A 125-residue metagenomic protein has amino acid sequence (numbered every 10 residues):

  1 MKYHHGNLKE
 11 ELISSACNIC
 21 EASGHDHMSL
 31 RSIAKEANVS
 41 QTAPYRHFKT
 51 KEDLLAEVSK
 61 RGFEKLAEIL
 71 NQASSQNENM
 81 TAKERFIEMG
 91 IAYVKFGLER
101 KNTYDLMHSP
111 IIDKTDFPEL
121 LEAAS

Functional and structural regions predicted by a protein language model:
M1-N7, S74: N-terminal intrinsically disordered/low-complexity leader segments
E11, S15, A22-D53, E57: Helix-turn-helix
L12-C20, G62, Y93: Short hydrophobic clusters on alpha-helical segments that form packing/core surfaces in small helical domains
E36, M89-A92, L106-P110: Short acidic/histidine-centered micro-motifs embedded in hydrophobic/aromatic stretches that mark compact functional
E57, N71-N102: Hydrophobic alpha-helical connector segments
K60-A67: Short, basic, alpha-helical segments at the C-terminal edge of helix-turn-helix-like DNA-binding modules
N71, K114-S125: Amphipathic alpha-helical packing segments from all-alpha helical-bundle domains
L98-T115: Amphipathic alpha-helical segments used for helix-helix packing
